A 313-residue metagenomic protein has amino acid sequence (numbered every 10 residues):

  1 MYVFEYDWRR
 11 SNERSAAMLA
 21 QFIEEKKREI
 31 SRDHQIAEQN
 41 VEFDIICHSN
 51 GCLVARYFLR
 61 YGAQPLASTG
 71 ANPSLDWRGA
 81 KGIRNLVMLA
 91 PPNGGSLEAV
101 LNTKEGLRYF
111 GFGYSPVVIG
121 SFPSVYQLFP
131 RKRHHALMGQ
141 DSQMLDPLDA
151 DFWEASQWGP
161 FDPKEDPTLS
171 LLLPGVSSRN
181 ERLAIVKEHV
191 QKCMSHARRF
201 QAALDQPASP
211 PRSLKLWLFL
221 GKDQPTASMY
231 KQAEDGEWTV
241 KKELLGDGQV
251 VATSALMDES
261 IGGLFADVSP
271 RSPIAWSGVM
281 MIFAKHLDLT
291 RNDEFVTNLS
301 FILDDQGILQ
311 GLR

Functional and structural regions predicted by a protein language model:
M1-Q39: Active-site catalytic motif of lipid deacylating hydrolases and related acyltransferases
E5-E13, D44-I45, K285, L289: Short, charged/polar micro-motifs that form catalytic or ligand-binding hotspots
I23, K27, G62-A63, G307: Sec/Tat-exported extracytoplasmic proteins
A37-F43, L214-K215: Short coil/turn segments at beta-strand junctions that form active-site/ligand-binding loops
E42-C47, L89: Short beta-strand immediately N-terminal to the catalytic nucleophile in serine-hydrolase-like folds
I46-G51, A55: Gly/Ala-rich beta-loop-alpha elbow adjacent to hydrolase catalytic centers
R56-Y61: Active-site signature of alpha/beta-hydrolase-fold catalytic machinery across serine- and Asp/Cys-nucleophile hydrolases
Q64-N72, D76-R313: Helical cap/lid subdomain of alpha/beta-hydrolase-fold lipid enzymes that gates access to the catalytic pocket
